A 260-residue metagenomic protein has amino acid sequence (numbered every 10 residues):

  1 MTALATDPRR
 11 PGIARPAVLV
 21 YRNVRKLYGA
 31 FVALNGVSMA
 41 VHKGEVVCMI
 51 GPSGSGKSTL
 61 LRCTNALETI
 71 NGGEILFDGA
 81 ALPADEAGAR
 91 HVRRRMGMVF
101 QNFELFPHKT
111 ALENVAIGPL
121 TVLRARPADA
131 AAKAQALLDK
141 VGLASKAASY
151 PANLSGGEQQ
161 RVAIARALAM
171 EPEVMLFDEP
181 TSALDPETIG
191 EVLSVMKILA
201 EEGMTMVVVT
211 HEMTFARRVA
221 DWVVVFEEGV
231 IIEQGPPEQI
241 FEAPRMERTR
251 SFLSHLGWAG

Functional and structural regions predicted by a protein language model:
M1-R25, G260: ABC-family P-loop ATPase nucleotide-binding domain
T2-L4, E238-G260: C-terminal boundary and immediately downstream tail of ABC-type ATPase nucleotide-binding domains
A14-P237: ABC family nucleotide-binding domain
